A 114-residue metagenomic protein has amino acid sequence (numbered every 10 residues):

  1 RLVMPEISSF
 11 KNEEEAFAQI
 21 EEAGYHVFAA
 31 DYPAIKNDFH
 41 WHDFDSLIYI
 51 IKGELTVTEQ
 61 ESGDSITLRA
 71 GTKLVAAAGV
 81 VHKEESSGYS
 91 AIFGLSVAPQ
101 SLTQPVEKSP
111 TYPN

Functional and structural regions predicted by a protein language model:
R1-V3: Short, Lys/Arg-enriched N-terminal segments with co-localized hydrophobic residues within the first ~10-30 amino acids
S8, E13-E21: Transition segment at domain starts
E13, Y25-H42: Conserved short histidine dyad/triad with adjacent acidic residue
Q19, N37-H42, T58-Q60, I66-T67 (+1 more regions): Short histidine-centered beta-strand/loop micro-motifs that create catalytic or ligand/metal-coordination sites
W41-V57: Short, conserved beta-strand element in jelly-roll/cupin
E61-A78: Short acidic-glycine-tyrosine-enriched beta hairpin
A78-P105: Ligand-binding loop in jelly-roll beta-barrel domains
S109-N114: Glycine- and charge-enriched low-complexity intrinsically disordered segments
